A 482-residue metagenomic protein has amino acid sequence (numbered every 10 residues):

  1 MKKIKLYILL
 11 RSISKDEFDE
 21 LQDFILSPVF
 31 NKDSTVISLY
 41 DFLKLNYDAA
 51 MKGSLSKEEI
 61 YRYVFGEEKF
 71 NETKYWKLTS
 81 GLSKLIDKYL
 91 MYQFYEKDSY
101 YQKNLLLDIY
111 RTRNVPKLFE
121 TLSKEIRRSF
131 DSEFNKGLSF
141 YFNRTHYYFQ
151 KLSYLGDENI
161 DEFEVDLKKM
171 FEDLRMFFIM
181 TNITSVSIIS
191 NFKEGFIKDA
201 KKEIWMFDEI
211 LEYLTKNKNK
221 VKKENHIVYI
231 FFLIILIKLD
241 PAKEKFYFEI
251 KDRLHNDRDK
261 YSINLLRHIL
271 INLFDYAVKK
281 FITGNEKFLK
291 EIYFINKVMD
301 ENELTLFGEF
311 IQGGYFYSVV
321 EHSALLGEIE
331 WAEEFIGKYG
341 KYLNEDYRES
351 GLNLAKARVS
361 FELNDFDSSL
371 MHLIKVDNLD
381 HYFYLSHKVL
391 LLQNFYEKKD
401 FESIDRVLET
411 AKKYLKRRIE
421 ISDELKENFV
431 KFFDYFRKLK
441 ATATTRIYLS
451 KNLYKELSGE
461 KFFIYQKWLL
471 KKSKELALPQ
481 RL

Functional and structural regions predicted by a protein language model:
M1, K222-I230, N264-A277, F307-Y317 (+2 more regions): Generic helix N-cap/helix-start motif at coil->alpha-helix transitions
M1-H226, I230-L236, L469, L478-L482: Flexible inter-repeat linkers and adjacent short helices within tandem amphipathic alpha-helical repeat scaffolds
K3-D19, D23, S27-N31, S80 (+2 more regions): C-terminal non-catalytic interaction modules
Y7-L10, L107, Y317-E321, L354 (+2 more regions): Amphipathic alpha-helical repeat scaffolds
S27-V29, F130-S132, K216-K223, L254-L266 (+5 more regions): Solenoid-like repeat scaffolds
F119, D199-E212, D240-R253, T283-K297 (+2 more regions): Helix-turn-helix repeat elements of alpha-solenoid scaffolds
I235-I237, Y276-I282, S318-L325, V359 (+1 more regions): Residue-level signature for tetratricopeptide repeat
S350-L425: C-terminal structural cap/anchor segments
